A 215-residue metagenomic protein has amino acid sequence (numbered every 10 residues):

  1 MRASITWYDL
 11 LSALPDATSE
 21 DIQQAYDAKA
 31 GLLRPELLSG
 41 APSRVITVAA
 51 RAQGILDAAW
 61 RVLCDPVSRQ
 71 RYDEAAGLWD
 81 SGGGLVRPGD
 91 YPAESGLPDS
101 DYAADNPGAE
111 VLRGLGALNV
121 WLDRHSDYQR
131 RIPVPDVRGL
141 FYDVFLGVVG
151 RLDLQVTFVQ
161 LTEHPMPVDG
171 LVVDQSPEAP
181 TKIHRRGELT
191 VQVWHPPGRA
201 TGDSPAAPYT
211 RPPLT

Functional and structural regions predicted by a protein language model:
M1-I46, I55, W121, R131: N-terminal J-domain/J-like co-chaperone modules of DnaJ/Hsp40 proteins
Y8-D9, A59-V62, Q70-H125: Post-J-domain flank of DnaJ/Hsp40 co-chaperones
D27, G31-P35, R61-S68, G150 (+1 more regions): Sec-exported extracytoplasmic/periplasmic mature domains
W121-T162, A200-T215: Glycine-rich loop/hinge motif
Q129, V172, R186-E188: Extracytoplasmic
V156-I183: BRCT (BRCA1 C-terminal) domain core and associated BRCT-interaction motifs
E178-D203: Amphipathic N-proximal alpha-helical interface segments
